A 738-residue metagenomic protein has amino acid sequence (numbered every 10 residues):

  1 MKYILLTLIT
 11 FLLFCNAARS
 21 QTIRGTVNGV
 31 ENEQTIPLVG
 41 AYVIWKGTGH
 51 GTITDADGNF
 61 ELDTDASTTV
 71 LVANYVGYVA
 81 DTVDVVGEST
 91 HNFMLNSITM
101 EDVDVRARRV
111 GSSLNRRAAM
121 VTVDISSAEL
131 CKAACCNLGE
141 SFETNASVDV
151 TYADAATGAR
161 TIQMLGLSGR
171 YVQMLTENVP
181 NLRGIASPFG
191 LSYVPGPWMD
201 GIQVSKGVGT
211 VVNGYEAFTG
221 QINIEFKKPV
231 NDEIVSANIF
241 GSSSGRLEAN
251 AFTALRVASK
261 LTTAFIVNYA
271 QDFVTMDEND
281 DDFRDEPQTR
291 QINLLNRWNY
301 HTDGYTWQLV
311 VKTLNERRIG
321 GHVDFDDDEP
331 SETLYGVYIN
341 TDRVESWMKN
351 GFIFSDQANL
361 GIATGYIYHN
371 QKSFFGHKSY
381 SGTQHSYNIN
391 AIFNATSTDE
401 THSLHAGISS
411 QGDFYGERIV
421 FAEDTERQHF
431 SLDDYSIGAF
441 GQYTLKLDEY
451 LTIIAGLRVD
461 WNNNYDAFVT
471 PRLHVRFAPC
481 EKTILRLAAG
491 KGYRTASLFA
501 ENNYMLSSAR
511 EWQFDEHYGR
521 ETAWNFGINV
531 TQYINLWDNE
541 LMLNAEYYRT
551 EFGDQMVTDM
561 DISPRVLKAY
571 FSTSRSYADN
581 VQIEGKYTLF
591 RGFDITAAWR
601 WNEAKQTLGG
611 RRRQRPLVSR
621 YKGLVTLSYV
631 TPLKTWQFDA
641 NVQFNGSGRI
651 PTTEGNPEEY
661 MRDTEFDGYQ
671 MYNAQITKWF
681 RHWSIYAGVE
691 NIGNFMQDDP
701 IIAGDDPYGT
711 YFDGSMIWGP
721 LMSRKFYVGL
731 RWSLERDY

Functional and structural regions predicted by a protein language model:
N28-Q34, V39-K46, N74-V76, V86-C131 (+2 more regions): Short, acidic, small-residue-rich periplasmic hinge/interaction motif at the N-terminus of Gram-negative outer-membrane
F60-D63, V179-K206, L294, D515: Short acidic/polar hinge/loop motifs at secondary-structure boundaries that mediate gating or recognition
S89-M94, L138-S141, R160-Q163, L175 (+5 more regions): N-terminal periplasmic accessory domains that precede and gate Gram-negative outer-membrane beta-barrel machines
G139-P180: Extracytoplasmic beta-strand/coil segments of soluble accessory domains associated with Gram-negative outer-membrane
D272-N293, H301-L360, Y366-S386: Flexible loop and strand-edge segments within Gram-negative outer membrane beta-barrel domains
G361-G365, H369-S373, A478, R486 (+1 more regions): Membrane-embedded beta-barrel scaffold of Gram-negative outer-membrane proteins
K446-E449, L543, Y547-E551, F571-T653 (+1 more regions): Gram-negative outer-membrane beta-barrel transporters
I595, F644-T653, T677-Y738: C-terminal beta-signal and adjacent terminal beta-strands/loops of Gram-negative outer-membrane beta-barrel proteins
